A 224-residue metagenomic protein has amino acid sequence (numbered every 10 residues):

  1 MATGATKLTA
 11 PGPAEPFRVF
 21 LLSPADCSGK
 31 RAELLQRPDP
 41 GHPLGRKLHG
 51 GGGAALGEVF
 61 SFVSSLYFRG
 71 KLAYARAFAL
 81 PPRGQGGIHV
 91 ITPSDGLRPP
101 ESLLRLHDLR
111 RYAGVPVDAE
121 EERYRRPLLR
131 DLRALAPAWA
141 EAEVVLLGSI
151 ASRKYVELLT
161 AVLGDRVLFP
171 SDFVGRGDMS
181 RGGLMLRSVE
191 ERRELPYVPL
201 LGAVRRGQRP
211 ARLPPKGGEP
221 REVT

Functional and structural regions predicted by a protein language model:
A2-T224: Peripheral peptide segments
